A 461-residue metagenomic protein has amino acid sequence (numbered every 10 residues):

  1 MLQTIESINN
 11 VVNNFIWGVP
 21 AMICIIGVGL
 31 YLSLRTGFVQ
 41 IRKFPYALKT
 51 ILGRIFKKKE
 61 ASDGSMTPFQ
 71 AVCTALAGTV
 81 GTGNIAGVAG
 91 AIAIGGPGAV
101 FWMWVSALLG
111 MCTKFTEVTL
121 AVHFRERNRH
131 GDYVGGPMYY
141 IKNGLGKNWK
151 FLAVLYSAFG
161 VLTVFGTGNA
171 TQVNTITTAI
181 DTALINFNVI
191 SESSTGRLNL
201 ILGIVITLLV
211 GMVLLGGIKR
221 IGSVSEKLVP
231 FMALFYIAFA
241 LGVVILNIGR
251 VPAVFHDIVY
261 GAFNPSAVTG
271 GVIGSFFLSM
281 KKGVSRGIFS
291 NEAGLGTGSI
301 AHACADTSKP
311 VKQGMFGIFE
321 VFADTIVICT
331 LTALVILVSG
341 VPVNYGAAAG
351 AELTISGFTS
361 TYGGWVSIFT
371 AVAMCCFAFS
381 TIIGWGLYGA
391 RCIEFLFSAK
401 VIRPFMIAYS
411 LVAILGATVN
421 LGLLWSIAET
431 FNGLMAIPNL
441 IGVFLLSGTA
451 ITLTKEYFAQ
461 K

Functional and structural regions predicted by a protein language model:
M1-T82, I92-A99, G110, I414 (+1 more regions): N-terminal alpha-helical transmembrane segments of multi-pass membrane transport and channel/translocase proteins
T4-I5, R35-Q40, G83-V88, G166-I176 (+6 more regions): Transmembrane helix-loop junctions in multi-pass membrane proteins
C24-Y31, R35-L48, Y156, V173-I180 (+3 more regions): Membrane-interface loop-to-helix entry segments
L32-S33, S106-G131, M138, K142-N174 (+2 more regions): Helix-loop-helix module between adjacent transmembrane segments
F38-M66, G90-V100, W104, C112-K147 (+4 more regions): Flexible loop linkers connecting adjacent transmembrane helices in multi-pass alpha-helical membrane transporters
K58-S65, G96-V105, N143-L155, N188-R197 (+2 more regions): Membrane-interface alpha-helices at helix entry/exit sites of multi-pass transporters
K59-I94, L120-G144, L155-V161, I273-F322: Alpha-helical membrane segments and immediately flanking helix-loop junctions that form or couple to the substrate/ion
E117-R125, R129, L241-D257, V268-G271 (+3 more regions): Extracellular/periplasmic helix-exit of transmembrane alpha-helices
